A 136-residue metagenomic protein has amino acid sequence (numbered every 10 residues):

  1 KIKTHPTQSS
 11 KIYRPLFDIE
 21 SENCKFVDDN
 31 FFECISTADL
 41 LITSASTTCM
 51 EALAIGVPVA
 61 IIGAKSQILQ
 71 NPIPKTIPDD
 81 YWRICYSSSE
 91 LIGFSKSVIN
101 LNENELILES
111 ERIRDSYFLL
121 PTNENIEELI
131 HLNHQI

Functional and structural regions predicted by a protein language model:
K1: Short beta-strand elements in bilobed, periplasmic/extracellular small-molecule ligand-binding domains
T4, S9-S21, T47-F118: Catalytic binding pocket for nucleotide-activated donors in carbohydrate/polymer assembly enzymes
S21-D29: Active-site donor-binding acidic/aromatic loop of nucleotide-activated sugar and phosphosugar transferases involved
D28-F31, A45-T47: Conserved glycosyltransferase catalytic-site signature
D29-E33, T37, E90: Short acidic active-site motifs
S36-S44: Acidic donor-binding loop of glycosyltransferase active sites
L40, S97, L132-Q135: Residues within well-ordered alpha-helical secondary structure of globular protein domains
F118-I136: C-terminal alpha-helical cap of glycosyltransferases
